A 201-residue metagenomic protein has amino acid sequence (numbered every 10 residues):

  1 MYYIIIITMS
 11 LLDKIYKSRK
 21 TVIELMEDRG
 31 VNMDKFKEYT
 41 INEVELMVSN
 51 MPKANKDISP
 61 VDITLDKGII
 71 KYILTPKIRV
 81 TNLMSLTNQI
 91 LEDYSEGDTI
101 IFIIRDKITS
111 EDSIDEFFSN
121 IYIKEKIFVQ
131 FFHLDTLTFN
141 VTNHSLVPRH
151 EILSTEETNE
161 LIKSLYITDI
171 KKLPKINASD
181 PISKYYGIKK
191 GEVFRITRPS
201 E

Functional and structural regions predicted by a protein language model:
Y2-T99, S110-N140: Helix-rich terminal scaffold detector
H144-K171: Short beta-strand/loop turn elements enriched in aromatics
T168-D180: Short, structured beta-strand/loop micro-motifs enriched in basic residues and often containing a Trp
R198-P199: Short, surface-exposed secondary-structure boundary micro-motifs
